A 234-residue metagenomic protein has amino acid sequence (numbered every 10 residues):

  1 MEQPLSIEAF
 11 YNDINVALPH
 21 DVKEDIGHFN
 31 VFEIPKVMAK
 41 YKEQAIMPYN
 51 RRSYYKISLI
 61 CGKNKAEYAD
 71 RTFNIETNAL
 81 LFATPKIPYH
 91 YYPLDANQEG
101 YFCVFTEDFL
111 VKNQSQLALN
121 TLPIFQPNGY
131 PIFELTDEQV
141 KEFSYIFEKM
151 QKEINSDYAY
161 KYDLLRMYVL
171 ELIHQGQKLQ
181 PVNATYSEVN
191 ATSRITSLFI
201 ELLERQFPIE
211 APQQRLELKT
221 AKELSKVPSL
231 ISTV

Functional and structural regions predicted by a protein language model:
M1-K65, R71-F73: Generic protein-terminus/edge-of-domain signal
P19-K23, L94-N155: A hydrophobic/aromatic-rich effector-binding and dimerization subdomain of bacterial HTH-type transcriptional regulators
A66-E67, Y89-L94: Short beta-strand His + acidic residue motifs that chelate non-heme Fe in jelly-roll/DSBH and cupin folds
D70-F82: Short acidic-glycine-tyrosine-enriched beta hairpin
L81, P85-Y91, L110: Histidine-centered metal-chelating micro-motifs
D137-Y186: Compact structured core domains
Y158-D163, K178-K222: Short, Lys/Arg-enriched, Trp-marked, Pro/Gly-tolerant hinge/linker segments that flank
I231-S232: Short coil turns linking two alpha-helices in DNA-binding domains
